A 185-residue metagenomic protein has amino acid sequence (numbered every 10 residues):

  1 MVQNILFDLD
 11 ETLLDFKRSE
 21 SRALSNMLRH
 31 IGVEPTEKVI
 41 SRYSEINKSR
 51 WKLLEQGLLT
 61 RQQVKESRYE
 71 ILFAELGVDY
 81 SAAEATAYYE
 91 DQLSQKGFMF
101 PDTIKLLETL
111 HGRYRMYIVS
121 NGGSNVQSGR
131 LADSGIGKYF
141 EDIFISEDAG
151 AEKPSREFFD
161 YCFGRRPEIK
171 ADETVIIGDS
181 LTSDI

Functional and structural regions predicted by a protein language model:
V2-P101: N-terminal helical cap/lid subdomain that shapes the substrate entry/recognition surface in HAD-like hydrolases
T12, S19, S124-N125, T182: Conserved Rossmann-like nucleotide-cofactor binding loop
L13, K105-T109, L181-D184: Short glycine/proline-centered loop/turn elements that form peptide/ligand docking sites
S21-S25, S134-I136, C162: Glycine-rich, phosphate-binding/catalytic loops in enzymes
P35, S81, K138-D142, K170-T174: Short acidic capping loops at alpha-helix termini that bridge into adjacent secondary structure
E84-A85, Q92-K96, T103-S134, F140-S146 (+1 more regions): Substrate-recognition element of Asp-dependent hydrolases with the DxDx(T/V) motif
E152-I185: Conserved Lys-Pro-Asp/Glu-containing loop-to-beta segment of HAD-superfamily phosphomonoesterases, centered on
